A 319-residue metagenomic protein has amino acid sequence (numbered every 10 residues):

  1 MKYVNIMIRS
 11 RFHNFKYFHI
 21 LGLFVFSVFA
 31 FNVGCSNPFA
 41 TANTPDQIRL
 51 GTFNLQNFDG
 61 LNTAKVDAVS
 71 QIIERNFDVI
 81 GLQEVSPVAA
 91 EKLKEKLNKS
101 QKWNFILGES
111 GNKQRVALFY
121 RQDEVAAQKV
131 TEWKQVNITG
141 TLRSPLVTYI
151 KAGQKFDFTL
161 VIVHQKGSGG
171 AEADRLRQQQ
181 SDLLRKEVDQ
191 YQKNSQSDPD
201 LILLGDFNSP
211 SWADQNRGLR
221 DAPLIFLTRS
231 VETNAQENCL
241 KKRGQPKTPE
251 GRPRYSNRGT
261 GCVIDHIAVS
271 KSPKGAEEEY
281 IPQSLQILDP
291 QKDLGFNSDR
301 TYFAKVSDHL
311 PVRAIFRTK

Functional and structural regions predicted by a protein language model:
N5-F12, H19, V33-W103, S110-R115 (+6 more regions): N-terminal, active-site-proximal structural segment of metallo-dependent hydrolase catalytic domains
I20-N32: Bacterial N-terminal signal peptides
N37, K193-I202, S209-K319: Metal-dependent phosphoester-hydrolase catalytic domains
T41-D46, I73-E74, N98-S100, E109-K113 (+5 more regions): Extracellular/periplasmic catalytic domains that process cell-envelope and extracellular macromolecules
I48-L55, V69-E91, F119, T148 (+5 more regions): Active-site beta-strand/loop signature of hydrolases that rely on acidic residues for catalysis
N57-T63, G170, A276-E278: Short, solvent-exposed loop/turn elements at domain surfaces
N62-S70, L146-K241: Extracytoplasmic, non-cytosolic globular domains
V85-K166: Structured beta-strand-rich core segments of catalytic domains in phosphoester-bond hydrolases
